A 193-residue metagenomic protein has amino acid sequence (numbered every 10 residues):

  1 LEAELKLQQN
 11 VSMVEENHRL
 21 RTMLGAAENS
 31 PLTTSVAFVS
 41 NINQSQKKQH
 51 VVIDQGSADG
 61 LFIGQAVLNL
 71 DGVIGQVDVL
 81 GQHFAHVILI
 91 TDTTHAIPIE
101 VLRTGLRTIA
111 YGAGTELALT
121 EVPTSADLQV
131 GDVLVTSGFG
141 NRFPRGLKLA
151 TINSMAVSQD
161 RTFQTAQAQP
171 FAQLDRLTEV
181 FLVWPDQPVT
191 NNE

Functional and structural regions predicted by a protein language model:
L1-A3: N-terminal leader/propeptide and maturation segments of large enzyme subunits in energy/redox metabolism and hydrolases
L5-S12, H18-E193: A secondary-structure micro-motif
